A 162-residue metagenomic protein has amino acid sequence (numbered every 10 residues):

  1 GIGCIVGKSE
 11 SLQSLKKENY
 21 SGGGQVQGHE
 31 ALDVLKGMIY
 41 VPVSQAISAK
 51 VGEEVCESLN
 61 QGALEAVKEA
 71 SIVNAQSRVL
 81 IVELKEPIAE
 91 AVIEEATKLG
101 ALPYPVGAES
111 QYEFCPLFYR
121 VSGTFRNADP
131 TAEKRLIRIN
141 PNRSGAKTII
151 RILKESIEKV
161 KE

Functional and structural regions predicted by a protein language model:
G1-A91, E109, E113-F118, F125 (+2 more regions): Active-site C-terminal subdomain of aminotransferase-like
C4-I5, Y20-S21, A96-A101, K154-S156: Short, solvent-exposed amphipathic alpha-helical segments in soluble enzyme and RNA/protein-processing domains
R78, G100, S110, T131-I137: Generic structural motif recognizing short loop/turn segments at the entrances and edges of beta-strands
I93, T97, R126-A128: A structured, mid-to-C-terminal "fold-capping" secondary-structure block
R120-E162: PLP-dependent enzyme catalytic core of the Aspartate aminotransferase-like
